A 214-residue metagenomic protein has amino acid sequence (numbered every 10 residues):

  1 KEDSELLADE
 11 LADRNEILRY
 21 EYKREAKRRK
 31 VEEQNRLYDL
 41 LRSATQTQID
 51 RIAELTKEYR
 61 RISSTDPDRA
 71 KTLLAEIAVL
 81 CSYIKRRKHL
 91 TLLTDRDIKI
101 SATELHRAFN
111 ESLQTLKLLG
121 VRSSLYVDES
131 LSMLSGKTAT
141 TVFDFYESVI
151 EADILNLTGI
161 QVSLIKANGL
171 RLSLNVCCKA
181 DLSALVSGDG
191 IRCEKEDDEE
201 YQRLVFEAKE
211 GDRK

Functional and structural regions predicted by a protein language model:
K1, A108, K195-D197: PAS-family sensory/regulatory modules and their coupling/dimerization elements
K1-E2, I165: Alpha-helical/coil-rich non-catalytic "connector" segments in signaling and regulatory proteins
E2-D50, K57: Conserved HAMP-HisKA connector
L7-R14, K27, V31, A184-K214: Flexible, glycine-/charge-rich segments associated with ATP-binding catalytic modules
E54-Y83, D97-I100: Histidine phosphotransfer helical core of two-component systems
L55, Y59, M133-S163: Conserved ATP-binding N-box helix of the HATPase_c
L90, A102-T138: Helix-loop-beta hinge of the Bergerat
Q161-R171, N175: Short beta-strand/loop element within the Bergerat-fold HATPase_c
